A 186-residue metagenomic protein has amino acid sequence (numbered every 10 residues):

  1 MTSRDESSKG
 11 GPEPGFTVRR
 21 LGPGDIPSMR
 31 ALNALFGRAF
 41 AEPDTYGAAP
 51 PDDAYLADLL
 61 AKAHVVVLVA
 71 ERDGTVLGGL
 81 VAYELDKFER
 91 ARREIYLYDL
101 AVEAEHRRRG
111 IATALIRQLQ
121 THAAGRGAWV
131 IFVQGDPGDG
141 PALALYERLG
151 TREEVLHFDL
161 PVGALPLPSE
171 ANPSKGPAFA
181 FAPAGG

Functional and structural regions predicted by a protein language model:
M1-G24, G163-A184: Conserved N-terminal entry element of GNAT/NAT acetyltransferase domains
A34-A57: Conserved GNAT-fold acetyl-CoA-binding loop/helix
A57-V69, Y96, R152: A short helix-loop-beta-strand connector motif used in the catalytic cores of GNAT acetyltransferases and, in some
V69, T75-E84, A101: Conserved beta-strand in the GNAT
L100-R107: A short, internal acetyl-CoA/4′-phosphopantetheine-binding micro-motif in the GNAT/acyltransferase core
R108-T121, R148: Conserved acetyl-CoA-binding loop-helix of GNAT-fold acetyltransferases
T113, P137-L156, L160: Conserved active-site alpha-helix within GNAT-family acetyltransferase domains
A124-Q134: Conserved GNAT acetyl-CoA-binding A-motif
